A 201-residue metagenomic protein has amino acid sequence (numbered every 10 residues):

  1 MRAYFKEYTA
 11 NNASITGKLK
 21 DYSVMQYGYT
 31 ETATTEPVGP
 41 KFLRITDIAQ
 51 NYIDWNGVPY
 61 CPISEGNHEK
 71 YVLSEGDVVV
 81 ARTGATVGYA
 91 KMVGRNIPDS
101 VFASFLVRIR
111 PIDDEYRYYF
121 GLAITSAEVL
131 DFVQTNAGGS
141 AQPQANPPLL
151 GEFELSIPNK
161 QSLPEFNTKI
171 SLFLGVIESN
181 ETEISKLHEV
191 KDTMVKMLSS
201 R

Functional and structural regions predicted by a protein language model:
M1-Y29, S156-R201: Non-catalytic DNA-recognition/assembly elements of restriction-modification systems
G17-A33, T46-D77: Sequence-specific dsDNA recognition surfaces
V24, I48-Q50, A85-T86, I97 (+3 more regions): Short, glycine-/Ser/Thr-/acidic-enriched flexible segments
T32-P40, W55-C61, K70-L73, K91-S104 (+2 more regions): Short, surface-exposed loop/turn microsegments at beta-strand edges and helix-strand junctions
L43: Cleft-lining beta-strand/loop regions that shape enzyme active-site pockets
A49-Y60, V78-A103, Y118-L122, D131-N136: Short, ligand-facing micro-motifs at secondary-structure edges
D99-L106, G138-P164: A short glycine-rich beta-alpha junction/loop motif
I112, Y116-L150: Short, positively charged
